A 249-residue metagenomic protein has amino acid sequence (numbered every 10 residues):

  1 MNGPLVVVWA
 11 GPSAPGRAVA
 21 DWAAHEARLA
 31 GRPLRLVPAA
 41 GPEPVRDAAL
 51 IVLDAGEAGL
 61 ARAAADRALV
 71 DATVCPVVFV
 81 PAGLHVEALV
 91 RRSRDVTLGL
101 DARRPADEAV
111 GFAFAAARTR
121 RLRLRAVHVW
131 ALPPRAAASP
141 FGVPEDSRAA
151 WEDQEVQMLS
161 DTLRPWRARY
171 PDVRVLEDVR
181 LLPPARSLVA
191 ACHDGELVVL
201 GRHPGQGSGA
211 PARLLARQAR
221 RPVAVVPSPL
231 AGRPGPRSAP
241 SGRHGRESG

Functional and structural regions predicted by a protein language model:
M1-G41, R94-E145, S228, G249: Small/aliphatic-rich secondary-structure junction motif
P4, A20-W22, D47-L89, C192-G249: Gly/Ser-rich helix-loop-strand patches that form or flank binding pockets for ribonucleotide-derived cofactors
R35-V37, V78, R125-V127, L176-R180 (+1 more regions): General small-molecule cofactor/ligand-binding pocket signal
V90, A109, A136-P140, S187-A190 (+1 more regions): Short, well-ordered secondary-structure micro-motifs
A126, D153-L159, V189, H193-P204: Conserved N-terminal glycine/acidic-rich loop preference
E145-E155: A short acidic, glycine-rich active-site loop that binds or catalyzes chemistry on phosphate/adenosine moieties
S160-R164, L181-A191: A short, acidic, amphipathic alpha-helical segment used as a generic capping/interface helix at domain edges
A168-D178: A short helix-to-beta-strand connector/capping loop
